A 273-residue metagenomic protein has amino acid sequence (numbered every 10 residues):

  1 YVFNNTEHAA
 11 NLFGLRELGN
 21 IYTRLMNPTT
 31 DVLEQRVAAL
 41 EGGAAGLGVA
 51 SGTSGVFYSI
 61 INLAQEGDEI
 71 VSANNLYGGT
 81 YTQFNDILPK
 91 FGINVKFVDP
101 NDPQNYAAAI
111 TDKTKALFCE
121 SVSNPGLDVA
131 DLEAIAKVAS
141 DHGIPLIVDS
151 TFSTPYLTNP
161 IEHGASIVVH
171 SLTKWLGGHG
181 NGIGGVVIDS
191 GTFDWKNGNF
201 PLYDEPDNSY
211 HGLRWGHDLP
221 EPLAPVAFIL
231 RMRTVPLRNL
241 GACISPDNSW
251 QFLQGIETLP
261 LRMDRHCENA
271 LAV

Functional and structural regions predicted by a protein language model:
Y1-V2, G255: Structured loops at beta-to-helix junctions and adjacent beta-edge loops in soluble globular domains
F3-S54, G79-I87: Conserved N-terminal alpha-helix of the aminotransferase class I/II PLP-enzyme fold
A45-V273: Conserved PLP-enzyme active-site core in the AAT-like
